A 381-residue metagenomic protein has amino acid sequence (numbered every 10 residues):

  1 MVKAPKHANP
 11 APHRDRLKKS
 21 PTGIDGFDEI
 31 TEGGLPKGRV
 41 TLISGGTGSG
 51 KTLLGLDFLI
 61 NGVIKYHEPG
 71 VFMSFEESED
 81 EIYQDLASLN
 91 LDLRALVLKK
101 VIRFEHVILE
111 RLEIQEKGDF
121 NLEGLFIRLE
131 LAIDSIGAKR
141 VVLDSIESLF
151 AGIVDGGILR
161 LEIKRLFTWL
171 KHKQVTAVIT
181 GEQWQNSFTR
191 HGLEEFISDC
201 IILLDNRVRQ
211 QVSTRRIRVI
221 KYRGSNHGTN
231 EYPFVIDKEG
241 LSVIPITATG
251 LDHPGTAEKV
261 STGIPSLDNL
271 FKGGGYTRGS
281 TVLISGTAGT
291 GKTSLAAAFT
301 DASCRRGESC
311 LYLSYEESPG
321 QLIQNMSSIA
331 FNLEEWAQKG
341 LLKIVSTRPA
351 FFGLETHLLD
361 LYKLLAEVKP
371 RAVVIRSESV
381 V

Functional and structural regions predicted by a protein language model:
V2-K18, F126-I127, L131-I136, N206-S261 (+2 more regions): Conserved P-loop NTPase
V2-Q84, S88, T247-A330: The Walker A/P-loop phosphate-binding site
G38, Y66-P69, K100, Q174-V175 (+5 more regions): Short glycine-/polar-rich loops that comprise or flank the Walker A/P-loop and associated switch/sensor motifs
G45, H106-I108, S145, K221-R223 (+5 more regions): Flexible glycine-/small-residue-rich
Y66-A151, E308-V381: Conserved inter-motif catalytic segment of the P-loop NTP-binding fold
L129-A132, G152-I153, I158-Q183, A288: Substrate-engagement module of ASCE P-loop NTPases
L149-R160, F188-H191, L295, V381: Conserved ATPase-coupling elements of RecA-like P-loop NTPase cores
W169-K171, V175-D237: Phosphate-binding/switch region of NTP-binding enzymes
